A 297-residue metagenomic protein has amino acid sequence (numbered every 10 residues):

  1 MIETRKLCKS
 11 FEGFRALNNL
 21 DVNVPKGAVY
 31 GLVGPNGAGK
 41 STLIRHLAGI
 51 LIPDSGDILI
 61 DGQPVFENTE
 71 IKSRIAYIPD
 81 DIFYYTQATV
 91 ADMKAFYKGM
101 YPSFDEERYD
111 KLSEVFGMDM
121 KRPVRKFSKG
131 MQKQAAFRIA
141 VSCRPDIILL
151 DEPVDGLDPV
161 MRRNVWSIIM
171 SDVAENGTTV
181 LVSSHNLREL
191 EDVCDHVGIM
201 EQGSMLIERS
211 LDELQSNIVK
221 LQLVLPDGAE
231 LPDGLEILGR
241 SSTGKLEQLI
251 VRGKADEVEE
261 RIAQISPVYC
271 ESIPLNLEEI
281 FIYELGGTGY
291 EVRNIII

Functional and structural regions predicted by a protein language model:
I2-T4, K9-E201, I207: ABC transporter nucleotide-binding domains
R15, T69, A91, E107-D110 (+6 more regions): Generic alpha-helical secondary structure signal
N23, T89, P123, S128 (+3 more regions): Secondary-structure junction/capping motif
R74, L112-V115, I168, N217 (+3 more regions): Residues that form generic nucleotide/phosphate-binding pockets
G99, A174, D192, S216 (+2 more regions): Solvent-exposed polar/charged
V165-K254: ABC transporter nucleotide-binding domain
V219-R293, I297: Short, charged/small-residue-rich alpha-helical element at the C-terminal edge of ABC transporter nucleotide-binding
